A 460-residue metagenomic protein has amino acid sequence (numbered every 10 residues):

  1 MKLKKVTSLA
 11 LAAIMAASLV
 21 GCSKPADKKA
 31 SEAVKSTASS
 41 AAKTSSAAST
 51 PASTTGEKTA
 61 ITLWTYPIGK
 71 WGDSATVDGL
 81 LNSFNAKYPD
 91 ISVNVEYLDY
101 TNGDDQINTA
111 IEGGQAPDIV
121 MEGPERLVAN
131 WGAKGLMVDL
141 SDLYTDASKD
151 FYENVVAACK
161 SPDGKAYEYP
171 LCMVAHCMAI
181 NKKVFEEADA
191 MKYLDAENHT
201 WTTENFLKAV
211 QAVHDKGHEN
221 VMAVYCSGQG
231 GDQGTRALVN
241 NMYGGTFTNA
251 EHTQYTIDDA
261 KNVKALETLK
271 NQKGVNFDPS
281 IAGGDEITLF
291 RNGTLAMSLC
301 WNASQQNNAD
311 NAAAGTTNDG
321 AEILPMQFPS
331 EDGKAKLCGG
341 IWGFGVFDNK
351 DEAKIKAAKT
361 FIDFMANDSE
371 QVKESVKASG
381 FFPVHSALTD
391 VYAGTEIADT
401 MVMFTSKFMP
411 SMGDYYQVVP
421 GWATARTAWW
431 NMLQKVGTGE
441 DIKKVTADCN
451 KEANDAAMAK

Functional and structural regions predicted by a protein language model:
S8-L9, C22-A129, K149, D332 (+5 more regions): Conserved N-terminal structural module of periplasmic/extracytoplasmic solute-binding proteins
T59, A86, S92, E267 (+3 more regions): Extracytoplasmic/periplasmic substrate-recognition and gating elements
L80-F151, K165-E168, E187-Y193, L289 (+3 more regions): Extracytoplasmic "Venus flytrap"/periplasmic binding protein-like
G123-C177, G234, G320-P329, A393-E396 (+1 more regions): Hinge/lid segment of periplasmic solute-binding proteins
D139-E153, D195-H199, M222-Y225, G245-K264 (+3 more regions): Short, solvent-exposed loop/beta-turn-alpha elements that line the ligand-binding surface or hinge of extracytoplasmic
K165-L171, H176, T202-Q254, L295: Extracytoplasmic/periplasmic solute-binding protein
L207-A212, E251-I281: Glycine-centered hinge/linker elements that transmit conformational signals in sensory and ligand-binding systems
V384-A393, F408-K460: Conserved C-terminal helix/tail region of periplasmic/extracytoplasmic solute-binding proteins
